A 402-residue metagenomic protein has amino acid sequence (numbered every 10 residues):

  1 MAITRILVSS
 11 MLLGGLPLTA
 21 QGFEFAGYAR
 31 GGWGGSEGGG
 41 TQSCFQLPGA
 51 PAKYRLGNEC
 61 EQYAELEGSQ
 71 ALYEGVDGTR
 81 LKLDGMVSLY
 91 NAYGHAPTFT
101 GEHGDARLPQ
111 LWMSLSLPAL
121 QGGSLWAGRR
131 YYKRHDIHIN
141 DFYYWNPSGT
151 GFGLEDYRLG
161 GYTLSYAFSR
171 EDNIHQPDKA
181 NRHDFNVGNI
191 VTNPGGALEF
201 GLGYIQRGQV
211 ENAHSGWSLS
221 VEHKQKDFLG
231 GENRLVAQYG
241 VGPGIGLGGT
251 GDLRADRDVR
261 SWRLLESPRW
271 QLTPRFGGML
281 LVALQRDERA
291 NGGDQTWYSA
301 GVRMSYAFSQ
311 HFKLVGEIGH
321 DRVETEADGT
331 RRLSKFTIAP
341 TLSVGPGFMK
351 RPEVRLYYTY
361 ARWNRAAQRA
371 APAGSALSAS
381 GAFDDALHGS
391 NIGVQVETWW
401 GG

Functional and structural regions predicted by a protein language model:
M1-Q21: Gram-negative bacterial Sec-dependent N-terminal signal peptides
L16-Q121, R269, R303-F312, G316 (+2 more regions): Beta-barrel outer-membrane channel/assembly domains of diderm bacteria
F23-A29, E74, T79-V87, G123-A127 (+9 more regions): Transmembrane beta-strands of outer-membrane beta-barrel proteins
G31-E37, L72, V87-Y93, R129-K133 (+9 more regions): Transmembrane beta-strands of outer-membrane beta-barrel pores
G32-L56, H95-P109, A119-E211, A373-D385: Surface-exposed coil loops of outer-membrane beta-barrel proteins
E59-E65, R107-Q110, P147-G151, A180-D184 (+6 more regions): Transmembrane beta-barrel architecture of outer-membrane proteins
A64-Q70, Q110-L115, F152-D156, F185-I190 (+5 more regions): Residues on the lipid-exposed face of transmembrane beta-strands in outer-membrane beta-barrel proteins
T192-R207, N212-E326, R331-F336, L342 (+1 more regions): Detector for outer-membrane/organellar transmembrane beta-barrel domains, recognizing the amphipathic beta-strand
